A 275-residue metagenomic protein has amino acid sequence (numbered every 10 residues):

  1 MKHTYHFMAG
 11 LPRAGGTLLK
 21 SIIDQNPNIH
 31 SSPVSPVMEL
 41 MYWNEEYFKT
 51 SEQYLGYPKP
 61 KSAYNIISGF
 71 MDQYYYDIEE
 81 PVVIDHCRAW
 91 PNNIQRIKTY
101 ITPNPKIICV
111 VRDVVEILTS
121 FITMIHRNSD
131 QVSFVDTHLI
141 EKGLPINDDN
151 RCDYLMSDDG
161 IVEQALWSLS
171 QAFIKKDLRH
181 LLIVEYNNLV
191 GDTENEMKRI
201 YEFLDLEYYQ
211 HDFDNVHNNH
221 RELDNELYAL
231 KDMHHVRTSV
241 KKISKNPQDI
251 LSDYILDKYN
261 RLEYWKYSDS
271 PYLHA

Functional and structural regions predicted by a protein language model:
M1-H6, Y154-M156, F173-K175, E194 (+1 more regions): PAPS-dependent sulfotransferases, especially Golgi type II membrane carbohydrate sulfotransferases
M1-M71, D77, N219, L223-E226 (+1 more regions): PAPS-dependent sulfotransferase catalytic core
Y5-F7, P81-I84, L181: Residue-level preference for the first positions of well-ordered beta-strands
F7, L18, K106, E185 (+1 more regions): Amphipathic alpha-helical recognition patches that constitute DNA-binding helices
V34-M38, V110-V114, D212-H217: A short, structured active-site edge motif that brings together acidic residues
L55-K61, V82, R151-S157: A short, charged, and often flexible helix/loop element on the N-terminal side of the glycosyltransferase catalytic
N65-I78, A165-K176: CE4/NodB-like, metal-dependent polysaccharide N-deacetylase domain that modifies extracellular/periplasmic N-acetylated
D85-H211, E226-M233: PAPS-dependent sulfotransferase catalytic domain
